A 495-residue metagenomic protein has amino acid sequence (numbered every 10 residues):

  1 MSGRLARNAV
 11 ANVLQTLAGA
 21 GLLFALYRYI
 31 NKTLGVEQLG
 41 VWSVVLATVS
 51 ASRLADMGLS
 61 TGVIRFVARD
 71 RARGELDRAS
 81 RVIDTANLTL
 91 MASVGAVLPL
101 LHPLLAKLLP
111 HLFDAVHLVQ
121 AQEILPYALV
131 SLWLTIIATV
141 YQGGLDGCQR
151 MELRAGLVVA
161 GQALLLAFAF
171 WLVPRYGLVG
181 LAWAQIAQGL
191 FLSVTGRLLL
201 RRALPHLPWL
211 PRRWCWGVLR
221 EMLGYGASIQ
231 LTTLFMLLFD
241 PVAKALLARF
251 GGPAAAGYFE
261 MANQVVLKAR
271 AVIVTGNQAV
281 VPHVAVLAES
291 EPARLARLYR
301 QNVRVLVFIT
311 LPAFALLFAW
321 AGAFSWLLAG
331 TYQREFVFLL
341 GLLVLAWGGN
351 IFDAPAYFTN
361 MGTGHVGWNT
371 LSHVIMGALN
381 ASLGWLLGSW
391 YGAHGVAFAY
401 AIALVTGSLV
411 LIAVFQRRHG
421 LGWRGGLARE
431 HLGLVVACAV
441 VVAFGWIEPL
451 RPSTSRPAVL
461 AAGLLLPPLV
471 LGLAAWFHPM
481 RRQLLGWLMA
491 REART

Functional and structural regions predicted by a protein language model:
M1-L23, D77-T85, L118-Q122, R213-T232 (+1 more regions): N-terminal membrane topogenesis motif
M1-L5, G196-D240, A279, H283-R297 (+1 more regions): Interhelical loop/hinge segments that connect adjacent transmembrane helices in multipass membrane
L14, L88-P241: Hydrophobic transmembrane helix module of multi-pass membrane transport proteins
Q15, G19-L23, V45-V49, R53 (+14 more regions): Short runs within selected transmembrane alpha-helices of multi-pass transporters and secretion channels
I30-S50, Q122, V179-W183, G217-I229 (+5 more regions): Interfacial/gating helices of multi-pass transporter permease domains
M57-R73, N87, L101, D146-G147 (+4 more regions): Helix-loop junctions and terminal segments of transmembrane helices in multi-pass membrane transport/translocation
L105-A128, L317-A354: Interfacial segments at transmembrane-helix termini and the short loops linking adjacent helices
F444-T495: Membrane-proximal transmembrane or re-entrant/amphipathic helices at the cytosolic face
